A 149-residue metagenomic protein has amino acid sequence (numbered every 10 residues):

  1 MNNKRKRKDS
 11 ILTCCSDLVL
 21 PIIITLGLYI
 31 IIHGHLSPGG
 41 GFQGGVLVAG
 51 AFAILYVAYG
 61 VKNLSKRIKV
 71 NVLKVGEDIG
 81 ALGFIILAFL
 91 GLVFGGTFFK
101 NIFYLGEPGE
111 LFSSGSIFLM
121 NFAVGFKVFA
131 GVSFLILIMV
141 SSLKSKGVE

Functional and structural regions predicted by a protein language model:
M1-I24, I31, L55-E149: Flexible extramembrane loops and terminal tails that flank transmembrane helices in small membrane-associated subunits
I22-L28, G45-G50: Hydrophobic alpha-helical segments embedded in the membrane of multi-pass proteins
Y29-H35: Hydrophobic alpha-helical transmembrane segments
H35-A49: Short, non-helical or kinked segments that cap or interrupt transmembrane helices
